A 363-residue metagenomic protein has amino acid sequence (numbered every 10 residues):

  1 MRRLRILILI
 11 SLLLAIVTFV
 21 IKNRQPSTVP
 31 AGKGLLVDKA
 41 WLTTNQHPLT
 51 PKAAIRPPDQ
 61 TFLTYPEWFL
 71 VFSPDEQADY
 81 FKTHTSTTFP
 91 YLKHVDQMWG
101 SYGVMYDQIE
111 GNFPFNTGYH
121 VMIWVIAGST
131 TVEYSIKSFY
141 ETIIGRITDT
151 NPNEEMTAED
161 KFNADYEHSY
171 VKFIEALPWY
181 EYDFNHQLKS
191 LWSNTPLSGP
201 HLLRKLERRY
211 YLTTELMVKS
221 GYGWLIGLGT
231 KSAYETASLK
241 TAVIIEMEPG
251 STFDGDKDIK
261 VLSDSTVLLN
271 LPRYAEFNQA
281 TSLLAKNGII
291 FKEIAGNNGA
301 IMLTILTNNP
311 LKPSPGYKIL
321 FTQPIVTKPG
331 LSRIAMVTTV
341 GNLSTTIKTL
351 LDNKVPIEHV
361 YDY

Functional and structural regions predicted by a protein language model:
M1-L13: N-terminal Sec-pathway targeting helices
L4, R24-Q25: Residue-level detector of intrinsically disordered/flexible regions characterized by low predicted structural confidence
L13-K22: Hydrophobic alpha-helical membrane-insertion segments, chiefly the h-region of N-terminal signal peptides
Q25-P178: Long, solvent-exposed N-terminal ectodomains/accessory regions that are displayed to the extracellular/lumenal milieu
W41, N45, P57, A78 (+7 more regions): Alpha-helical context
L177-S238: Long amphipathic alpha-helical scaffold segments
A233-Y363: A conserved regulatory-domain signal marking ACT and ACT-like small-molecule sensing domains and adjacent regulatory
